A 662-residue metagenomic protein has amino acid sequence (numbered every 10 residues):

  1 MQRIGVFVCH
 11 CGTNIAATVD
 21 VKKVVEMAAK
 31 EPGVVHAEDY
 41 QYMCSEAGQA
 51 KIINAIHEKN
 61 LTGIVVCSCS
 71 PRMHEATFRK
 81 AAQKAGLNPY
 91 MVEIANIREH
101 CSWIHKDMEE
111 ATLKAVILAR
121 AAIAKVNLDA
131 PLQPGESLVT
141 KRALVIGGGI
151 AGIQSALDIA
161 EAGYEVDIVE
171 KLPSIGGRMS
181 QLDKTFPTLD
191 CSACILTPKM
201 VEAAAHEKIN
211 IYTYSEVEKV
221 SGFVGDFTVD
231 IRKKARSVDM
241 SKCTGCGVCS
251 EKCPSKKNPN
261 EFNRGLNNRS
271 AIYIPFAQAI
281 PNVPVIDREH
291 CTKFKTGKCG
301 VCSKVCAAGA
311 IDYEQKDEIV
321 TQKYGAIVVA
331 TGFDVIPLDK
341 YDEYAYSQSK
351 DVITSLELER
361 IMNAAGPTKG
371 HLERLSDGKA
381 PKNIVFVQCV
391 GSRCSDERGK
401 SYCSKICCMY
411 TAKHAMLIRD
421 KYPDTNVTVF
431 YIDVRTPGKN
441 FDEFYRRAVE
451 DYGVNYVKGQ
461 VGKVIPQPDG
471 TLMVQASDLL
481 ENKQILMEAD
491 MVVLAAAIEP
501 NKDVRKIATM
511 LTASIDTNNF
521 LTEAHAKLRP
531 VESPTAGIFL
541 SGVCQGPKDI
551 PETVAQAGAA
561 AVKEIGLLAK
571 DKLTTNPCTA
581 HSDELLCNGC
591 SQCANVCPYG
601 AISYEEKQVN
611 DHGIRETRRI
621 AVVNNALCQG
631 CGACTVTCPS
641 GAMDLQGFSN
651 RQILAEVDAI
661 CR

Functional and structural regions predicted by a protein language model:
M1-R662: Residues forming the flavin
